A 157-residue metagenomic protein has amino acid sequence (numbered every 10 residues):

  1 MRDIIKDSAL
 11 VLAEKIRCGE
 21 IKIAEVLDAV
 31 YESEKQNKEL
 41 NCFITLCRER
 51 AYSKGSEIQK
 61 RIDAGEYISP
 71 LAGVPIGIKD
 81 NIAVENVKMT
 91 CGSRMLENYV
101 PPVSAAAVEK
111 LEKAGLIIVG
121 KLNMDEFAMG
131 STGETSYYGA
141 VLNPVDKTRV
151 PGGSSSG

Functional and structural regions predicted by a protein language model:
M1-L46, R50-S53: An N-terminal boundary/leader segment
K22-I23, I68, I118: Residue-level detector of short coil/turn "hinge" positions at structural boundaries
S33, N37, K54, I58 (+2 more regions): Short alpha-helical functional segments enriched in proximate histidine and acidic residues
S56-D63, A83, L116: Generic short alpha-helical segment signal, independent of protein family or function, capturing local helix propensity
I58-V74: Immediate post-signal peptide segment of exported/extracytoplasmic ligand-binding proteins
A72-G157: Short glycine/serine-rich loop/turn segments
